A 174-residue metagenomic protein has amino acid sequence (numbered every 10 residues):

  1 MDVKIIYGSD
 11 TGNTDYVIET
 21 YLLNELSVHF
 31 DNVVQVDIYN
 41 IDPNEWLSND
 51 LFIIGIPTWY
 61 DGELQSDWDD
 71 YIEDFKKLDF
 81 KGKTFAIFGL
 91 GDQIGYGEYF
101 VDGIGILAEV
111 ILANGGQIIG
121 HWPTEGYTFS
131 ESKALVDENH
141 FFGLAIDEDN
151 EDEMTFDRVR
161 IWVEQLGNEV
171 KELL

Functional and structural regions predicted by a protein language model:
D2-E25: N-terminal beta1-alpha1 ligand-phosphate binding loop
D2-K4, V34, A86, I119: A structural signal for isolated positions on well-ordered beta-strands in alpha/beta enzyme cores
I6, V36-I38, H121-T124: Conserved beta-strand termini and adjacent loop/short-helix elements that scaffold enzyme active sites in alpha/beta
T11, N32, Y96-G97: A generic secondary-structure micro-motif detector that highlights 1-2 residue hydrophobic/ambivalent hotspots embedded
I18-D31, E109-A113: Short helix-loop-beta junction
F30-D42: A short beta-strand-loop structural module common to alpha/beta enzyme folds
N40-D50: TIR-domain catalytic/interaction hotspot
S48-F52, I56-L174: FMN-binding flavodoxin-like domain, especially the glycine-rich phosphate-binding loop
